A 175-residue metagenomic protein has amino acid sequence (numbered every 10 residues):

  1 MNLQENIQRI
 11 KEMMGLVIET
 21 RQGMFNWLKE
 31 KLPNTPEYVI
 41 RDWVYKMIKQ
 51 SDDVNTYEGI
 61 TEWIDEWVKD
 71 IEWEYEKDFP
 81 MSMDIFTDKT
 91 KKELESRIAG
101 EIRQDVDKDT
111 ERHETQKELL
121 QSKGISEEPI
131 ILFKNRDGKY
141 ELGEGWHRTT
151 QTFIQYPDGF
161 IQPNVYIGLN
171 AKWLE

Functional and structural regions predicted by a protein language model:
M1-L32, D42, I48-Q50, E62 (+2 more regions): Charge-dense, intrinsically disordered terminal/linker segments
I7, Q155-Y156: Heptad-repeat amphipathic alpha-helical coiled-coil interaction surface used for oligomerization/assembly
T20-R21, F25-N26, E30-K31, P36 (+3 more regions): Short alpha-helix boundary/capping and kink motifs at helix termini
I40-Y75: Basic/polar, acidic-poor N-terminal "presequence/leader" segments that form or can form short amphipathic helices
S122-G124, Y156-G159: Short loop/turn hinge sites at secondary-structure boundaries
F133-N135, G145-H147, G168-N170: Short, loop-centered acidic/histidine patches that primarily coordinate divalent metals
D137-I154: A sequence-level detector for short glycine-anchored, His/Arg-bearing signature motifs that mark catalytic or binding
P157-E175: Active-site or metal-binding loop neighborhoods of secreted/extracellular toxin and effector enzymes
